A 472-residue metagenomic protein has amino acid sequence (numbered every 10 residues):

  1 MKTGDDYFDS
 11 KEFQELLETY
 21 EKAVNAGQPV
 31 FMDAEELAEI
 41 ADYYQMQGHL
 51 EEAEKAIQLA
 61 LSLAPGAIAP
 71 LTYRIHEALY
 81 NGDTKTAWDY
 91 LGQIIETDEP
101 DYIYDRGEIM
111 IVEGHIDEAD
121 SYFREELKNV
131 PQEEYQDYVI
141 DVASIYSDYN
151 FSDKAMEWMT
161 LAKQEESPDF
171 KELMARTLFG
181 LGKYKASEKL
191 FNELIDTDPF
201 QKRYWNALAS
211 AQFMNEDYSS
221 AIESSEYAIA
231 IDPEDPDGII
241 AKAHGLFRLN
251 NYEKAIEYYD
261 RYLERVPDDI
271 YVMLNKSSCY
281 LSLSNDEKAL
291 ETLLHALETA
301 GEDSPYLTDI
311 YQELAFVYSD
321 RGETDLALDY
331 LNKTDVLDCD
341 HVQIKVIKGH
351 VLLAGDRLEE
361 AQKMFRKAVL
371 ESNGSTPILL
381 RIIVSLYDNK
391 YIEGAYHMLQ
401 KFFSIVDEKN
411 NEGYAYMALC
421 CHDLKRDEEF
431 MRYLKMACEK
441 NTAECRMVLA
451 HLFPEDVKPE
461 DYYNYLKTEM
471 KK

Functional and structural regions predicted by a protein language model:
E35, I68-A69, D101, E134-D137 (+8 more regions): Start-of-helix register in tetratricopeptide repeats
M46, Y80, V112, I145-D148 (+10 more regions): Register position in tetratricopeptide repeats
A60, L91-I94, E126, M159-A162 (+9 more regions): Canonical positions in the second alpha-helix
P65, T97-E99, P131-E133, E165-S167 (+9 more regions): Short coil turns that delineate tetratricopeptide repeat
E96-P100, K128, Q164, A296-E298 (+3 more regions): TPR/TPR-like (Sel1-like) alpha-helical repeat modules
